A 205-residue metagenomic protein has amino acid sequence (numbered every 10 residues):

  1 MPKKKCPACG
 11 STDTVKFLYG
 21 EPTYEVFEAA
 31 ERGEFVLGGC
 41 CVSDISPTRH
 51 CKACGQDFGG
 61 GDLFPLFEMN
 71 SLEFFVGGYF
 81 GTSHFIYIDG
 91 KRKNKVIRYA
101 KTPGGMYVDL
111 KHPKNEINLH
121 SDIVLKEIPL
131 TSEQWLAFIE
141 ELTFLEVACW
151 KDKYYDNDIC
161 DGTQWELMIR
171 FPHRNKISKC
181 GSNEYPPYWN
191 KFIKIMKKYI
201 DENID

Functional and structural regions predicted by a protein language model:
P2-K4, T48: Residues immediately within or flanking Cys/His clusters that coordinate Zn2+ in small zinc-binding modules
C6-C9, C51-C54: Short cysteine-rich clusters marking metal-coordination/redox-active sites
A8-D44: Short recognition patches in nucleic-acid-associated and regulatory proteins
V15-K16, D57-G61: Short, non-ligating residues that shape and space the ligands of small metal-coordination modules and catalytic
A29, H84-L119: Short, flexible N-terminal segments of the mature chain
D62-Y79, E141-L142, V147-D205: Short, well-ordered, aromatic-rich surface patches in folded extracellular/luminal domains
K114-V147: A short-motif feature that recognizes glycine-rich, charge-decorated loops that bind or process nucleotide phosphates
